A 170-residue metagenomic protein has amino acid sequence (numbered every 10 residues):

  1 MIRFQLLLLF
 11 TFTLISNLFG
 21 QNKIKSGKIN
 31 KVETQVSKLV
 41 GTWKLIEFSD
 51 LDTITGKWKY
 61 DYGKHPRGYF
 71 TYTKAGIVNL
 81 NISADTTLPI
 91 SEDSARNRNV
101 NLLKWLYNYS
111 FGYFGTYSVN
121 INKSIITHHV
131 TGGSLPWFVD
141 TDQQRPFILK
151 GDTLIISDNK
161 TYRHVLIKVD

Functional and structural regions predicted by a protein language model:
M1-I2: N-terminal secretory signal peptides that target proteins for export/translocation
Q5-T13: Sec-dependent N-terminal signal peptides
L18-D170: Lipid interaction determinants
